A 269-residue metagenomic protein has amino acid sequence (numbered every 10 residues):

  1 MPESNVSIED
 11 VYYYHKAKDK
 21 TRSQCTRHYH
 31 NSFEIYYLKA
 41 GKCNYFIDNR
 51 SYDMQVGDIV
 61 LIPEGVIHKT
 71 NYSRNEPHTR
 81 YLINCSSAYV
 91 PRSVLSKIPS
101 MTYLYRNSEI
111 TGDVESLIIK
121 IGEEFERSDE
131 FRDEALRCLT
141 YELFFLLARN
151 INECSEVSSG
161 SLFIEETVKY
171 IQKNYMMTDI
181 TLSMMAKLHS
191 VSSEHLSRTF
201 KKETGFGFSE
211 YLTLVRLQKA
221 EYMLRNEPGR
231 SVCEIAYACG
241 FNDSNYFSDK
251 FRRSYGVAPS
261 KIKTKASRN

Functional and structural regions predicted by a protein language model:
M1-K16, E64-E126, F144-R149: A hydrophobic/aromatic-rich effector-binding and dimerization subdomain of bacterial HTH-type transcriptional regulators
M1-Q55, I59, Y246, N269: Generic protein-terminus/edge-of-domain signal
G57, H195-L196, F200, Y246-F247 (+1 more regions): Short hydrophobic/aromatic patch on the recognition helix
I110-D113, S159-T167, T213-R216: N-terminal positioning helix adjacent to the helix-turn-helix/winged-helix DNA-binding module
G122-E130, F144-C154, V168-I180, M184 (+4 more regions): Basic, amphipathic alpha-helical hairpins
E126-L139, S158-L162: All-alpha amphipathic helical-bundle segments outside canonical DNA-binding/catalytic cores that form hydrophobic
K202-S244, T264-N269: Terminal helix-turn-helix DNA-binding modules in bacterial transcription factors
S248-N269: …primarily DNA-binding HTH/wHTH and HhH modules…
